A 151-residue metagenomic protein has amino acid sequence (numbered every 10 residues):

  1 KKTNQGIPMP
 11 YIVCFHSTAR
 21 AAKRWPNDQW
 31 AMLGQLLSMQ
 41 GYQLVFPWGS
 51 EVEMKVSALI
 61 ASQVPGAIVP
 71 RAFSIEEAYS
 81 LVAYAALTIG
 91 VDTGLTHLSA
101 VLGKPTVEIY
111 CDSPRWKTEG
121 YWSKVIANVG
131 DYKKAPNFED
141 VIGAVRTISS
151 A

Functional and structural regions predicted by a protein language model:
K1-K23: Mid-sequence helix-capping/hinge segment at a functional interface
N4-G6, G41, G103, W122: Glycine-centered loop/turn motif at secondary-structure junctions
H16, F46-W48, G130: Short glycine-centered, acidic/aromatic-flanked micro-motifs in structured strand/loop junctions that mark active-site
T18-A19, E51, S113-P114: Short, glycine/serine-rich, charged loops/turns that create anion-binding and catalytic segments at active sites
A21, P65, P114-K117: Glycine-rich, flexible loop/turn motifs
N27-C111: Donor-binding and catalytic core of enzymes assembling or modifying cell-surface/extracellular glycoconjugates
L59, H97-A151: Nucleotide-sugar donor-binding patch of glycosyltransferase catalytic domains
